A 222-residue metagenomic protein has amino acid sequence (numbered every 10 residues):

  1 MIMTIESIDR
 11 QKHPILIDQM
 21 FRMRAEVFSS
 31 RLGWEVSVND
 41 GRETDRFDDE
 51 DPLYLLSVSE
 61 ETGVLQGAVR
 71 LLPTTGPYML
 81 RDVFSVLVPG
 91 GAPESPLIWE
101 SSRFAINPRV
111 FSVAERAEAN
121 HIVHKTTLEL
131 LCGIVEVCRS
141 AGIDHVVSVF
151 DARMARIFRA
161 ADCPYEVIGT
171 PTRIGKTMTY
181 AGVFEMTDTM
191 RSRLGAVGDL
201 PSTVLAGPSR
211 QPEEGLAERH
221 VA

Functional and structural regions predicted by a protein language model:
M1-R46, Y54-L56, L65: Short amphipathic alpha-helix that is part of the acyltransferase structural core
I5-S7, I17-F21, E118-H121, L131-G133 (+2 more regions): Short acidic/polar alpha-helix capping motifs at helix-coil junctions
I17-D18, S59-P73, T127-E136, D199-A206: Short, charge-rich amphipathic segments
D40-P89, W99-I106, F184: Conserved donor-binding loop and adjoining core beta-sheet/short helix segment in diverse acyl/aminoacyl transferases
P77-M79, S85-T179: Acyl-donor binding region in acyl/amide transferases
E100-R103, G169-A222: Charge-rich, low-complexity intrinsically disordered segments
